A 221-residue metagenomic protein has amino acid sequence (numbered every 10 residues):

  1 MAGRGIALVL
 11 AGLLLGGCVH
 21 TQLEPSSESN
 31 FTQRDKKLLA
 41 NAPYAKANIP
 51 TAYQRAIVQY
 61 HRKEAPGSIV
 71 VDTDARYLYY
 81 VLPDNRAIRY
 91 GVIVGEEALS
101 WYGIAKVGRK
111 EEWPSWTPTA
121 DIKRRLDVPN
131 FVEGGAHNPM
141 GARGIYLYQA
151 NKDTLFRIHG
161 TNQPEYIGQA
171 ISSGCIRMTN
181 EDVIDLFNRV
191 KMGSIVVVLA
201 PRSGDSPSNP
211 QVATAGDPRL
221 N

Functional and structural regions predicted by a protein language model:
G5, L10-N221: N-terminal pre-domains immediately preceding structured catalytic cores
